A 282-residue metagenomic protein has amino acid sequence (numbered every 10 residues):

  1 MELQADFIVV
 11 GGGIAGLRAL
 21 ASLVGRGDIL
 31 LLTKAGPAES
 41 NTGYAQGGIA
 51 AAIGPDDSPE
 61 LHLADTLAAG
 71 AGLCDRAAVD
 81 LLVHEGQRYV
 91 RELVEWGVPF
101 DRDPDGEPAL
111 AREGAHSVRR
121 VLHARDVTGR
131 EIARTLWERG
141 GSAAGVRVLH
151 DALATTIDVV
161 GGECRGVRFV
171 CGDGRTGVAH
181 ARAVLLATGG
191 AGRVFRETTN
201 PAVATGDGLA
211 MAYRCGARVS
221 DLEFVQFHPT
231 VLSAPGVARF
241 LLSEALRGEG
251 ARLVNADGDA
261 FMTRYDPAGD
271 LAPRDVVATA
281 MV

Functional and structural regions predicted by a protein language model:
F7-L31: N-terminal Rossmann-like FAD-binding beta1-loop-alpha1 element of flavoenzymes
F7-V10, V178-G189, A212: Short hydrophobic core segments
G13-I14, G36, V127, A191-G192: Residue-level detector of alpha-helix initiation sites
V24-I49, P55: Glycine-rich FAD pyrophosphate-binding loop
A50-L82: Glycine-rich active-site loop/strand segments that organize a redox cofactor
A69-L110: Rossmann-like flavin
E95-R175, H180, A187, V231-A234: Conserved redox-cofactor binding core of oxidoreductases
M211, A217-V282: An anion/pyrophosphate-binding glycine-rich loop and adjacent beta-alpha core in soluble alpha-beta enzymes
